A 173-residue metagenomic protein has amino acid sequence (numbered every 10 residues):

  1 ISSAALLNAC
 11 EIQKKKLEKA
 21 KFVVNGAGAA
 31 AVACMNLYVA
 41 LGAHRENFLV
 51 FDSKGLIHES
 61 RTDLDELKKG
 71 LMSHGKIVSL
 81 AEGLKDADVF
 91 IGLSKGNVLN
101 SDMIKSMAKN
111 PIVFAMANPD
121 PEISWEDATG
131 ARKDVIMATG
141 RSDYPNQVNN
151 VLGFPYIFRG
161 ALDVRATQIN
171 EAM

Functional and structural regions predicted by a protein language model:
I1, A29, A33, E82-K85 (+5 more regions): Generic recognition of stable, solvent-exposed alpha-helical segments in well-folded globular domains
I1, L7-K19, A117-M173: Adenosine-phosphate binding glycine-rich loop
I1-I91: Glycine-rich phosphate/diphosphate-binding loop of Rossmann-like nucleotide-binding domains
S2, M35-Y38, T62, L71 (+7 more regions): Aromatic-enriched hydrophobic runs in primary sequence
N8, N25, N36, N47 (+5 more regions): Detector for Asparagine
K69-I136, R141-D143: Rossmann-like adenosine-cofactor binding region
